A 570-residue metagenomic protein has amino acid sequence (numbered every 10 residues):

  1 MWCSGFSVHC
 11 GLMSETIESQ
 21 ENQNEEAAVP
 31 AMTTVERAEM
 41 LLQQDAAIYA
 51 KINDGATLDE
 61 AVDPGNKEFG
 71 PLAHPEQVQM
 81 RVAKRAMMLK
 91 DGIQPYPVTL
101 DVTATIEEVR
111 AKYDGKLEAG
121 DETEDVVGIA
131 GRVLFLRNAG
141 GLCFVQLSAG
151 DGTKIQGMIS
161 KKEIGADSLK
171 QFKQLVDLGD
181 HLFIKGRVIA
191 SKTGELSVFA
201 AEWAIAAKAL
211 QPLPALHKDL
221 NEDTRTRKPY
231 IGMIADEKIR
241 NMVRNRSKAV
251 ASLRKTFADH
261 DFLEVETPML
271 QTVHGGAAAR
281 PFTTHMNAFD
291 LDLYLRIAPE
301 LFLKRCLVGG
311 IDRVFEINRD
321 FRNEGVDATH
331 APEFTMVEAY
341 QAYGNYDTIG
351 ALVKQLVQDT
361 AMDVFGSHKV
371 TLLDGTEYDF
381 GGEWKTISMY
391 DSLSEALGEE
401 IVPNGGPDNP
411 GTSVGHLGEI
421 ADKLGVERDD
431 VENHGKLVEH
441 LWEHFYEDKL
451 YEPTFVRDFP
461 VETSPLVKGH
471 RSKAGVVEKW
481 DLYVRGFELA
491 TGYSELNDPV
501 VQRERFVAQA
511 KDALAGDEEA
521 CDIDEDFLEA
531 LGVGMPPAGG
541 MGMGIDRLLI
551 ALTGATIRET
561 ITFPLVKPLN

Functional and structural regions predicted by a protein language model:
H9-N570: Class II aminoacyl-tRNA synthetase catalytic cores and aaRS-like
